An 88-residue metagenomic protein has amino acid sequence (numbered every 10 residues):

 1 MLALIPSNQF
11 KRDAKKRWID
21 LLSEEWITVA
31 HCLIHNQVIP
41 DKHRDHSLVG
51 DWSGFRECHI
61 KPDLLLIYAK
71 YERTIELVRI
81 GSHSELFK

Functional and structural regions predicted by a protein language model:
M1-P62, K70-E76, S84-K88: Basic, Lys/Arg-enriched alpha-helical interface segments
G81: Residues forming the ATP-binding cleft of Hanks-type serine/threonine protein kinase domains
